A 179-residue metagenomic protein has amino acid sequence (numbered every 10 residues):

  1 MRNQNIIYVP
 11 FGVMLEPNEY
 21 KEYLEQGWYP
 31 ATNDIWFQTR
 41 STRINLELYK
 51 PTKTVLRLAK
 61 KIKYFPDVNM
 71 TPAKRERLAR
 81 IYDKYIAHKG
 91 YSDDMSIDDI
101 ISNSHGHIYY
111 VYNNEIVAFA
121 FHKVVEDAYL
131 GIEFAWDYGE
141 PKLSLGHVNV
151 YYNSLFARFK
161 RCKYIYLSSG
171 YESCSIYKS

Functional and structural regions predicted by a protein language model:
M1-N69, A73: Acyl-donor-binding surface of acyltransferase catalytic domains
R2-E22, S104-G106, I116-F119, K123-S179: Acyl-donor binding region in acyl/amide transferases
W28, Y82-Y85, Y166, Y177: Aromatic side chains
R57-K142, F156: A conserved beta-strand-loop-helix scaffold within acyl/acetyltransferase catalytic domains
